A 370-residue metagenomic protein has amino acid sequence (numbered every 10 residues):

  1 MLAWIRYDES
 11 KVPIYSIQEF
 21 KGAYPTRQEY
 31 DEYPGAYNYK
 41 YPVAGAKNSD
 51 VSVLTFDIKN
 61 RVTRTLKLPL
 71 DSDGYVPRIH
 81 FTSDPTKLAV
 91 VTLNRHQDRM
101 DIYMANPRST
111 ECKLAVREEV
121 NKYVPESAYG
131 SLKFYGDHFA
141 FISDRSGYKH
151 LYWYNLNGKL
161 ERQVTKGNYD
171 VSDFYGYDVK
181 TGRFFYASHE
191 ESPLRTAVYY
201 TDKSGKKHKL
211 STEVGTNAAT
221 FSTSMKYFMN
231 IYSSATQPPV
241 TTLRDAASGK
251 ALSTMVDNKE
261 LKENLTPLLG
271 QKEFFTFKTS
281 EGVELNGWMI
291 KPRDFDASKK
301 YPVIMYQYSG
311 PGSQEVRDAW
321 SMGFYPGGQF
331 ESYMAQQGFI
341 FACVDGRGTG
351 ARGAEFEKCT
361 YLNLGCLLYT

Functional and structural regions predicted by a protein language model:
M1, I14, P85, N217-T370: Serine-hydrolase catalytic core recognition
M1-I5, E29-Y33, Y37-G45, D50-S52 (+9 more regions): Conserved beta-propeller blade repeats
M1-T65, K250-K262, E315-G327: Predominantly five- to eight-bladed beta-propeller fold
K11-I17, D50-S52, Q97-Y103, G147-Y152 (+2 more regions): Structural motif
S52-R61, S109, Y306-G310, D345-G348: Glycine-rich, acidic and aromatic/proline-enriched surface loops and short helix-turn segments that act as binding
D57-R61, N106-T110, N155-K159, D202-G205 (+1 more regions): Short loop/turn segments that connect beta-strands within beta-propeller blades
R64-K67, C112-R117, E161-K166, H208-T212 (+1 more regions): Beta-propeller fold detector
